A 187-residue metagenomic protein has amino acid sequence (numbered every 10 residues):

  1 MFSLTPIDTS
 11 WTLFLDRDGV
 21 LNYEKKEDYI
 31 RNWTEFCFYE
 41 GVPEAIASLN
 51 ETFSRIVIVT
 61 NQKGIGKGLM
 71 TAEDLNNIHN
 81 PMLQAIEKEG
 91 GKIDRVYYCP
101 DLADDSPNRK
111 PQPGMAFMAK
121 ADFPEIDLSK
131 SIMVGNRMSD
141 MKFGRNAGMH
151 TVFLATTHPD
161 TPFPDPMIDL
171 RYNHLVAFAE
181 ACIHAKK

Functional and structural regions predicted by a protein language model:
M1-V57: Active-site neighborhood of HAD-like aspartate-dependent phosphohydrolases
M1-W11, R17, E73, N77-D94 (+2 more regions): Asp-based, Mg2+/Mn2+-dependent phosphohydrolase catalytic module
D18, K63, K67, V134: Short glycine-rich loop/turn motifs that provide flexible caps or phosphate-binding loops at active sites
N22-E24, K67, K142, E180: Conserved protein kinase catalytic core
E24, N61, T156-T157: Histidine-centered beta-alpha loop that forms part of the nucleotide-sugar donor binding/catalytic region in diverse
K25-I30, G68-L69, P164-D165: Short acidic, glycine/proline-rich loop/turn micro-motifs
V42, I46-M82, K92-D104, G144: Substrate-recognition element of Asp-dependent hydrolases with the DxDx(T/V) motif
